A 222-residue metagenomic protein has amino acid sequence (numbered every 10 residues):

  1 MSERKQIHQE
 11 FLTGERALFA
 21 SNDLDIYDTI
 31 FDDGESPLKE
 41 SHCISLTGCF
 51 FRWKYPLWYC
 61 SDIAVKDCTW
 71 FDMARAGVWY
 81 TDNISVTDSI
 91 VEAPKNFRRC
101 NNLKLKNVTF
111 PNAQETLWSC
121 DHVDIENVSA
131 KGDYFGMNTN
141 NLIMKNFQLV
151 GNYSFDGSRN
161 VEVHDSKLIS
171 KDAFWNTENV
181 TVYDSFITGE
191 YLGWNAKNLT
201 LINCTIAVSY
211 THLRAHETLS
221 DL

Functional and structural regions predicted by a protein language model:
M1-S41, S45-L46: N-terminal segments that cap or nucleate solenoid repeat domains
E3-F11, Y27-D32, F50-R52, C68-D72 (+7 more regions): Beta-strand-rich solenoid/repeat architectures in extracellular/passenger domains of polysaccharide-targeting enzymes
R4-I7, L24-Y27, I44-L46, I63-K66 (+8 more regions): All-beta strand scaffolds that present successive hydrophobic residues in beta-strands
G14-F19, G34-K39, W53-Y59, M73-W79 (+7 more regions): Short glycine/acidic-rich loop motifs that flank beta-strands on beta-rich extracellular proteins
H212-A215, L219-L222: Single conserved hydrophobic/aromatic residue that forms the stacking wall/gate of nucleotide- or nucleobase-binding
